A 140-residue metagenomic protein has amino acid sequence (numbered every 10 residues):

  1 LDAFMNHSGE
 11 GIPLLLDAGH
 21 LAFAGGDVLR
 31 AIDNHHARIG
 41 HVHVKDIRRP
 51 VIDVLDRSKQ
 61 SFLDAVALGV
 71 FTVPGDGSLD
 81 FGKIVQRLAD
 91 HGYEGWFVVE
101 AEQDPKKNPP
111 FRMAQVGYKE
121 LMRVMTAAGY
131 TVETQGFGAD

Functional and structural regions predicted by a protein language model:
L1-L16, H20-D140: Histidine-acidic metal/acid-base catalytic patches
